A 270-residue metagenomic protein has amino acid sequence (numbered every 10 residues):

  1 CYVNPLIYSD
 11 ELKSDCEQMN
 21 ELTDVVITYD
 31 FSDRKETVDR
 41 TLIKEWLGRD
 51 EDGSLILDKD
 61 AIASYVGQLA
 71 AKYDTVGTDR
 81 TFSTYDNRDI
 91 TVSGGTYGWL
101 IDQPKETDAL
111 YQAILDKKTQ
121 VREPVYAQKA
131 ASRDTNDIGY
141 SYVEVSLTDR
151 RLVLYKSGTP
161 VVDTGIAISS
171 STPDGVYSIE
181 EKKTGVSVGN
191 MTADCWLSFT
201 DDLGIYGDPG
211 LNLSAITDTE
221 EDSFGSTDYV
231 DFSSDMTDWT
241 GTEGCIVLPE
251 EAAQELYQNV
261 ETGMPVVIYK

Functional and structural regions predicted by a protein language model:
C1-M191, C195, G210-N212, V260-T262 (+1 more regions): Surface-exposed, secretory/extracytoplasmic low-complexity segments enriched in Ser/Thr/Asn/Gly/Pro
A63-S64, T172, V186-K270: Exported/periplasmic cell-wall-interacting domains
